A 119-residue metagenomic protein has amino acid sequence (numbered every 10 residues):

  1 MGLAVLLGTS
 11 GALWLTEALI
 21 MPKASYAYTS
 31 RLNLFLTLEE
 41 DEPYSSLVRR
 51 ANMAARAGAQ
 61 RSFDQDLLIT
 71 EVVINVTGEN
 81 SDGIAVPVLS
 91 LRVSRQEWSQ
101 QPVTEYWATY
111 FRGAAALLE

Functional and structural regions predicted by a protein language model:
M1-W14: Bacterial N-terminal signal peptides that target proteins for export
W14-A27: Sec/Tat signal peptide C-region and signal peptidase I cleavage site
A27-S30, T37-P43, R49-N52, Q65-E119: Polar/charged, Gly/Pro-rich intrinsically disordered segments
M53-S62: N-terminal post-signal-peptidase region of extra-cytosolic proteins
